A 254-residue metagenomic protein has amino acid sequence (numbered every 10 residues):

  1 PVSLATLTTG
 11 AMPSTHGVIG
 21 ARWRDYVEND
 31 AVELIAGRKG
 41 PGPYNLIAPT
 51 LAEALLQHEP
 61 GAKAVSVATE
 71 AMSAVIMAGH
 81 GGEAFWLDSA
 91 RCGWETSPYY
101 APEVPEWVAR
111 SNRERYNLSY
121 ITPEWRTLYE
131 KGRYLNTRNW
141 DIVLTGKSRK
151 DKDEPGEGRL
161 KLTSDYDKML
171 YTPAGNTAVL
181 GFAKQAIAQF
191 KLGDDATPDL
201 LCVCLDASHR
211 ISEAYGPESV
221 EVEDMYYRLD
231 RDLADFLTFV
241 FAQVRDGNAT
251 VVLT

Functional and structural regions predicted by a protein language model:
P1-A5, M72, V252-T254: Acidic helix-start/capping segments at beta-turn-to-alpha-helix junctions
P1-V2, A196, D246: Short, solvent-exposed loop/turn segments at the edges of secondary structure
S3-L4, I47-L51, P60, V179 (+5 more regions): Stable alpha-helical elements in mature extracytoplasmic
T6-M12: Conserved beta strand-loop-helix elements of the APE1-like EEP
M12-T197, D206-E213: His/Asp/Glu-rich, glycine-adjacent segments that coordinate divalent cations and/or stabilize oxyanion chemistry on
G42, L170, A174, E213-Y227 (+1 more regions): Alpha-helix capping and helix-loop boundary segments enriched in small/acidic/polar residues
L200-C204, V252: Structural motif
R228-T254: Metal-dependent active-site segment of extracytoplasmic phospho-/sulfohydrolases and closely related
